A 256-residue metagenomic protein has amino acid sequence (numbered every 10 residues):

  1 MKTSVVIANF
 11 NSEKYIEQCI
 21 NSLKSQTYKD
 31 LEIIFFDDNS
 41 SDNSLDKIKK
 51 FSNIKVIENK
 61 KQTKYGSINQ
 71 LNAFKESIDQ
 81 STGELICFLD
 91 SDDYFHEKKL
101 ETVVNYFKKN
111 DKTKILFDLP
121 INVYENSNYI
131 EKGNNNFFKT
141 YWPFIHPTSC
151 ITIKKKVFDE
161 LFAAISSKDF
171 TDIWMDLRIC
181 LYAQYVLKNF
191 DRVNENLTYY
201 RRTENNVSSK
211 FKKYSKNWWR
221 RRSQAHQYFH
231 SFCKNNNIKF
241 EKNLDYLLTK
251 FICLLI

Functional and structural regions predicted by a protein language model:
M1-S22: N-proximal low-complexity "stem/linker" segments adjacent to membrane-targeting elements
M1-S4, E32, R178: Cell-envelope/extracellular polymer assembly enzymes that use nucleotide-activated donors
Y15-E17, D42-K50, Y94, K98: Acidic helix N-cap motif at the loop->helix transition within catalytic regions of sugar-transfer enzymes
N21-D30: Short, acidic, metal-binding catalytic loop of nucleotide-sugar glycosyltransferases
D37-D46, K61, D90: A conserved acidic beta->alpha catalytic loop
N59-D79, H96, L100-A163, F211 (+3 more regions): Flexible acidic/His/Gly-enriched loops in nucleotide-sugar-dependent glycosyltransferase catalytic domains
I86: Short aromatic/hydrophobic "clamp" motif used to bind/position activated sugar donors
N136-K213: Conserved nucleotide-sugar donor-binding catalytic segment
